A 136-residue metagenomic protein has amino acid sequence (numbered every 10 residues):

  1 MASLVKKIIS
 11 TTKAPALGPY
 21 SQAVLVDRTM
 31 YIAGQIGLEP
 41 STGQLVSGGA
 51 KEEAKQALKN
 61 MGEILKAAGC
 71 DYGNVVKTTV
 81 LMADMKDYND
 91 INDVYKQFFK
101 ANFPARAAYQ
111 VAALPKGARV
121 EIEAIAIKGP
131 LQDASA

Functional and structural regions predicted by a protein language model:
M1-V76, M82-A136: N-terminal presequence-like segments and the immediate start of the first folded domain
